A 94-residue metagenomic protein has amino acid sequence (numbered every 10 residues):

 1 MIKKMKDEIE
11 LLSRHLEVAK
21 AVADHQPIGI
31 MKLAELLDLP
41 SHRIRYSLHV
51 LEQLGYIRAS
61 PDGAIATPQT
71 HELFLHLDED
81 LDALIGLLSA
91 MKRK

Functional and structural regions predicted by a protein language model:
M1-V18: Short alpha-helical segments that sit at the start of domains
H25-G29: Short capping segments at the starts of secondary-structure elements
K32-A34: A short acidic, leucine-rich amphipathic alpha-helix
L39-E52: Short amphipathic alpha-helical interaction segments
E52-D62: A short, conserved structural fragment
D62-Q69: Minor-groove-contacting beta-hairpin "wing" of winged helix-turn-helix DNA-binding domains
L75-K94: Amphipathic alpha-helical dimerization/coiled-coil segments that flank or bridge DNA-binding/regulatory modules
